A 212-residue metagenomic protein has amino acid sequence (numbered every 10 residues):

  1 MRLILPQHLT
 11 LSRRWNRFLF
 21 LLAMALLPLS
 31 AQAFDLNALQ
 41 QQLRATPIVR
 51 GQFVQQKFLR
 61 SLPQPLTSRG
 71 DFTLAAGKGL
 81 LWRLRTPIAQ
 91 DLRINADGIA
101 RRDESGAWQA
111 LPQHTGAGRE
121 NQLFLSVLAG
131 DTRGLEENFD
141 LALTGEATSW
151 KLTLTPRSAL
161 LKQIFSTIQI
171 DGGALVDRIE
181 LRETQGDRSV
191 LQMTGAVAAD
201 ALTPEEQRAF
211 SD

Functional and structural regions predicted by a protein language model:
R2-F20: Bacterial N-terminal signal peptides that target proteins for export
A25, S30-Q52, F58-P63, R208-D212: N-terminal leader/targeting segments and the immediate start of mature chains
F53, L80-L84, I99-R102, A110 (+2 more regions): Short hydrophobic/aromatic-rich beta-strand segments that constitute the beta-sheet cores of beta-sandwich/beta-barrel
R60-L66, D71-T86, Q90-I94, R101-R102 (+1 more regions): Structural recognition of beta-strand segments within beta-rich domains
T67-D71, D91-R93, A110, T167 (+1 more regions): Well-ordered beta-strand positions in beta-sheet-rich domains
I88, D103-A107, Q185: Solvent-exposed strand-loop boundary residues in beta-sheet-rich modules
D103-S126: Acidic/charged, solvent-exposed loop-and-adjacent secondary-structure segments enriched in E/D, K/R, S/T, and G/P
T132, E136-D140, T144-D212: Gly/Pro-enriched, hydrophobic low-complexity segments that function as extracytoplasmic propeptides/linkers
